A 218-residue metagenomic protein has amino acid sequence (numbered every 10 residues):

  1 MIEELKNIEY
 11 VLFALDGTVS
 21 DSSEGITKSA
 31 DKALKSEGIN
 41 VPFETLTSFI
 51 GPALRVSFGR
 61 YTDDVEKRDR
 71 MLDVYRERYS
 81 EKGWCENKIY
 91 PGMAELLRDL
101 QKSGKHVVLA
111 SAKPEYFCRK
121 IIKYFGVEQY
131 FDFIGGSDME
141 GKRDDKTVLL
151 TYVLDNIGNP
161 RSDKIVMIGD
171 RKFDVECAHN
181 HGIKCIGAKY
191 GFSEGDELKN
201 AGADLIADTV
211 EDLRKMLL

Functional and structural regions predicted by a protein language model:
E4-A94: N-terminal helical cap/lid subdomain that shapes the substrate entry/recognition surface in HAD-like hydrolases
E4-K6, K102-K105, N156-D163: Glycine-rich phosphate-binding loop signature in dinucleotide/nucleotide-binding domains
Y10, K146-E176: Conserved Lys-Pro-Asp/Glu-containing loop-to-beta segment of HAD-superfamily phosphomonoesterases, centered on
K35, Q101, H179: Anion (oxyanion) recognition and catalysis
N40, E128-D132, P160, D204-A207: Conserved H-loop
T45-L46, E128-R143: A short, structured active-site edge motif that brings together acidic residues
E81-L109, E115-R119, T147: Short, acidic loop-to-helix structural element flanking the phosphoryl-transfer center in phosphate-processing enzymes
S111, V166-L205: Acidic, Mg2+-coordinating phosphoryl-transfer loop and its flanking beta/alpha structural elements, shared across
